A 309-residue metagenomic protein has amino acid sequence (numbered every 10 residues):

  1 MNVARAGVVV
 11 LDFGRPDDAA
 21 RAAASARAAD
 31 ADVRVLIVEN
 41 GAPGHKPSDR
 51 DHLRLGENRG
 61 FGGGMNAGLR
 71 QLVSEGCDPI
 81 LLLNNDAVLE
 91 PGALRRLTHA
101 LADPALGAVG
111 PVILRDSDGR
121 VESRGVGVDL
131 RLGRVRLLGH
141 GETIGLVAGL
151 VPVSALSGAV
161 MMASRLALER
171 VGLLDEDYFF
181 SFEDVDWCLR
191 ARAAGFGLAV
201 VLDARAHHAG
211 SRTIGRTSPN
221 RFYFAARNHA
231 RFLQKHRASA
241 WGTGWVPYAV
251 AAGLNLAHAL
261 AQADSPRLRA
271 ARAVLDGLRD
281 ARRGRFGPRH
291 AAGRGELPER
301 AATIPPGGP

Functional and structural regions predicted by a protein language model:
M1-S25: N-proximal low-complexity "stem/linker" segments adjacent to membrane-targeting elements
P16-D17, E39-P47, E57, A87: A conserved acidic beta->alpha catalytic loop
A24-V33: Short, acidic, metal-binding catalytic loop of nucleotide-sugar glycosyltransferases
R54, G63, V88, A93-V171 (+1 more regions): Acidic/His-rich active-site region of diverse nucleotide-sugar glycosyltransferases
L55-L72: Glycine-rich, basic loop-to-helix element that forms the pyrophosphate-binding segment of sugar-nucleotide handling
C77-V88: Short beta-strand-to-loop acidic/aromatic patch adjacent to the donor-nucleotide binding site
S154-L173, D177-R205: A short, conserved alpha-helix in the catalytic core of glycosyltransferases
N220-A225, A238-P309: Non-catalytic, C-terminal membrane-associated alpha-helical segments of glycosyltransferases
